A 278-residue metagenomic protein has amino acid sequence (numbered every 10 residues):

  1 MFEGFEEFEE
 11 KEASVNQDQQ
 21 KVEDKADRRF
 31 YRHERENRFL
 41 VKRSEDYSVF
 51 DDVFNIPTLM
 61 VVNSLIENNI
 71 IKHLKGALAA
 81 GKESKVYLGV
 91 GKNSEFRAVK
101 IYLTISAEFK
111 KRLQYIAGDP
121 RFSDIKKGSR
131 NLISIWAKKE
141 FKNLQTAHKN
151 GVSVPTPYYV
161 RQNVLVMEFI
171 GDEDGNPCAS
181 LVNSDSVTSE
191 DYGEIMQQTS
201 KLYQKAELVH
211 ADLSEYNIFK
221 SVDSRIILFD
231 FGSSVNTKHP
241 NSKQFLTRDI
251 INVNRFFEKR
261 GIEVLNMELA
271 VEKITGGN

Functional and structural regions predicted by a protein language model:
F5-V15, Q19-G76: Juxta-kinase regulatory segment immediately upstream of eukaryotic protein kinase catalytic domains
K42, V49-P177, F257: Conserved ATP-binding subdomain of kinase catalytic cores across diverse folds
L103, G171, E215, K220 (+1 more regions): Short, glycine/acidic-enriched loop or turn micro-motifs at the edges of active sites
G128-T156, V160-R161, C178-A211, Y216 (+3 more regions): Conserved kinase catalytic-core helix
Q162-N163, N217-I218, E272: Positions that flank functional sites
G175-L181, N236-H239: Short small-residue beta-strand/loop micro-motif enriched in glycine and branched aliphatics
D191, Q204-H210, S221-N278: C-lobe/activation-segment region of protein kinase-like
